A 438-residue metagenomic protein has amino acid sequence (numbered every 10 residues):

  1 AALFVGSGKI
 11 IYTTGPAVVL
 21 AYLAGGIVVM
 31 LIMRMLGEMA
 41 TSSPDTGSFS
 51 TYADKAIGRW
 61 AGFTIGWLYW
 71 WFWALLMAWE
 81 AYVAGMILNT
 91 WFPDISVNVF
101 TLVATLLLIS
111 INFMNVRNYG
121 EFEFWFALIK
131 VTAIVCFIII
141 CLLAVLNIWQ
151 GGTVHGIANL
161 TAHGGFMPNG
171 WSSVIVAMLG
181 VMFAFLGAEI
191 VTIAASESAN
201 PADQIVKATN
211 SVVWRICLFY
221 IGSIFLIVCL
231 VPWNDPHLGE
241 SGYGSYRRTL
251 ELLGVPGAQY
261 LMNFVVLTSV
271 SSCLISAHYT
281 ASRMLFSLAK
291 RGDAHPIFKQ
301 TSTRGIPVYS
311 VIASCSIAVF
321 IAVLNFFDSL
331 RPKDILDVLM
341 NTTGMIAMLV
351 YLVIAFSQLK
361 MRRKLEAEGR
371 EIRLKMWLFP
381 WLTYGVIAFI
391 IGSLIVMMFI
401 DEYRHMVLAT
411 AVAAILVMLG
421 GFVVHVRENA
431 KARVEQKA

Functional and structural regions predicted by a protein language model:
F4-V5, D45, L68-Y82, F185 (+5 more regions): Membrane-helix boundary/coupling elements in multi-pass transport proteins
V5-F100, R215, I221, M406-M418: Extracellular loop-to-transmembrane helix junctions
G8-V19, V83-N98, N118-A127, L261 (+3 more regions): Transmembrane helix-loop boundary segments of multi-pass membrane transporters
V18-V19, P93-S96, L128-F264: Helix-loop-helix junctions that connect adjacent transmembrane segments in multi-pass membrane transporters
S50-A56, W60, A81-T101, A133 (+4 more regions): Helix-loop-helix connectors at the membrane interface of multi-pass transporters/channels
T51-Y52, G58, T90, A208-I275 (+1 more regions): TM-loop-TM module centered on a large, flexible mid-protein loop between adjacent transmembrane helices in multi-pass
G85, V97-H155, L186, T209-C217 (+3 more regions): Membrane-interface loop-to-helix entry segments
W125-F126, I297-V308, M348-D401, H405 (+1 more regions): C-terminal membrane-solvent junction of multi-pass transporters and transport-like membrane proteins
